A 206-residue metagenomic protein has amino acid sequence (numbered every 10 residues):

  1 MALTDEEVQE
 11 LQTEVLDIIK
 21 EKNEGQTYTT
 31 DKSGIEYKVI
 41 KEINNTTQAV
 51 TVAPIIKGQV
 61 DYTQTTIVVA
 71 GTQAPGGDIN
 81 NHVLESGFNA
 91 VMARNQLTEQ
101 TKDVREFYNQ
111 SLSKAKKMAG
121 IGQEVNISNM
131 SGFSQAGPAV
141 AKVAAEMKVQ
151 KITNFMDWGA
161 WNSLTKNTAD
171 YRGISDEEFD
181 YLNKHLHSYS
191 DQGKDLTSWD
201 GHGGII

Functional and structural regions predicted by a protein language model:
M1-T29, S175-D180, G193-I206: Low-complexity, glycine/serine/proline-rich disordered segments that function as export/translocation leaders
A2-L3, E7, E21-I127, K148 (+2 more regions): A conserved cap/lid and substrate-binding interface adjacent to the catalytic center of lipid-processing enzymes
T65-V68, N129-S131, K151-N154, S188: Structural recognition of the beta-strand scaffold that forms the well-ordered cores of secreted hydrolase catalytic
V69-T72, F133-Q135, F155-W158, Q192: Active-site-proximal beta-strand/loop segments in catalytic clefts of secreted hydrolases
M130-A144: Glycine-rich nucleophile elbow surrounding the catalytic serine of serine-hydrolase chemistry
A145, V149-I206: Serine hydrolase/lipase
